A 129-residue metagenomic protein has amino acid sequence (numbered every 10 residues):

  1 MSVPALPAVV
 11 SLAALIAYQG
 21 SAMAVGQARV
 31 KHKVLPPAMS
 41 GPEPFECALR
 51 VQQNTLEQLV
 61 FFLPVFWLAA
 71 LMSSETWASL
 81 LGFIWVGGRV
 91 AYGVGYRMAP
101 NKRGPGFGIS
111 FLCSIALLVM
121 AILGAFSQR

Functional and structural regions predicted by a protein language model:
S2-K33: N-terminal signal-anchor transmembrane alpha helix
A14-A17, S21, I84-A91, C113-M120: Membrane-embedded alpha-helical transmembrane segments of multi-pass integral membrane proteins
G20, G26-Q27, M72-E75, G93: Membrane-embedded alpha-helical bundles that constitute the cytochrome b-like, heme-associated redox core of multi-pass
M23-R50: Cytosolic, membrane-interface loops and tails of multi-pass inner-membrane proteins
Q53-F66, S114: Core segments of transmembrane alpha-helices that mediate helix-helix packing or line hydrophobic substrate/ligand
E75-I84: Structural signature of hydrophobic alpha-helical transmembrane segments
A91-A116: Interfacial loop-to-transmembrane junctions
V119-R129: Juxtamembrane boundary at the C-terminal end of a transmembrane helix
